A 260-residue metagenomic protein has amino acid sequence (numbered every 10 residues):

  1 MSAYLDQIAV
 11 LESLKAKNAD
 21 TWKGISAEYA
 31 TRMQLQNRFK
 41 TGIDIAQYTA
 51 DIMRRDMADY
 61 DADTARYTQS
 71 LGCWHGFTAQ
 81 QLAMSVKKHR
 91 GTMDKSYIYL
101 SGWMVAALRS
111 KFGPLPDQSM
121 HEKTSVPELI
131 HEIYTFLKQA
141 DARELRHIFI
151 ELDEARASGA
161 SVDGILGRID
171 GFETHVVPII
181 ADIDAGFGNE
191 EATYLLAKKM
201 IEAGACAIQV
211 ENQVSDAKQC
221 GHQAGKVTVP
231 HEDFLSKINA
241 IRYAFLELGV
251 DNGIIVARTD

Functional and structural regions predicted by a protein language model:
S2-D260: Alpha/beta enzyme core
